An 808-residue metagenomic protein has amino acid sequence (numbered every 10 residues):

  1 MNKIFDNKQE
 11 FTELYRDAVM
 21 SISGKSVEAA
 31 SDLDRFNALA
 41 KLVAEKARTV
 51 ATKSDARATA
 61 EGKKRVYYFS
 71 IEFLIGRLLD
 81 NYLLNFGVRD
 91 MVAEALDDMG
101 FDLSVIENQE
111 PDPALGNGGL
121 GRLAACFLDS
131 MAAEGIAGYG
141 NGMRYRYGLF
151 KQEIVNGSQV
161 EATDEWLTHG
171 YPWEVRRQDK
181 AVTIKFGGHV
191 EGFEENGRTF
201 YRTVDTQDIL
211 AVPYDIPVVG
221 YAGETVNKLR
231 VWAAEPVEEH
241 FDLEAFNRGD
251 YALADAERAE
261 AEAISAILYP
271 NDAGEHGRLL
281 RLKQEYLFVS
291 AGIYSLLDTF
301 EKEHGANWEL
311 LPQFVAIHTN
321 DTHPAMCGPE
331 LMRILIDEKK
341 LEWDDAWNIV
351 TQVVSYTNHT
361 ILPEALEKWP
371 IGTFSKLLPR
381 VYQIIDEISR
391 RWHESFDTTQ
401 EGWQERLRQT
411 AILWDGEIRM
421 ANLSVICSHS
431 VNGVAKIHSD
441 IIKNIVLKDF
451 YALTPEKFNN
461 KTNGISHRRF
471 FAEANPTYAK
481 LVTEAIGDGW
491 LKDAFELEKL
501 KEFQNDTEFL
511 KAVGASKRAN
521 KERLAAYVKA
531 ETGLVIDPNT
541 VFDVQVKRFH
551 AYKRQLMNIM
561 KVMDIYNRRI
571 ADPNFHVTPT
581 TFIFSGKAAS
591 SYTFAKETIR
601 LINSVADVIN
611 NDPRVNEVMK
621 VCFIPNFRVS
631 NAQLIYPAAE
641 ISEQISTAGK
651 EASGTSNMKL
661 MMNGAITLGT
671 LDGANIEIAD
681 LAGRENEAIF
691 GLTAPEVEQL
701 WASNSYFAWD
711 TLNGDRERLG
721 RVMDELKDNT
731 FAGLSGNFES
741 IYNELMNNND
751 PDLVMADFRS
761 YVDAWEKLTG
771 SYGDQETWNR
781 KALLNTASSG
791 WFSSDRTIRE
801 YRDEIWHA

Functional and structural regions predicted by a protein language model:
M1-A808: A conserved ligand/cofactor-binding region detector
